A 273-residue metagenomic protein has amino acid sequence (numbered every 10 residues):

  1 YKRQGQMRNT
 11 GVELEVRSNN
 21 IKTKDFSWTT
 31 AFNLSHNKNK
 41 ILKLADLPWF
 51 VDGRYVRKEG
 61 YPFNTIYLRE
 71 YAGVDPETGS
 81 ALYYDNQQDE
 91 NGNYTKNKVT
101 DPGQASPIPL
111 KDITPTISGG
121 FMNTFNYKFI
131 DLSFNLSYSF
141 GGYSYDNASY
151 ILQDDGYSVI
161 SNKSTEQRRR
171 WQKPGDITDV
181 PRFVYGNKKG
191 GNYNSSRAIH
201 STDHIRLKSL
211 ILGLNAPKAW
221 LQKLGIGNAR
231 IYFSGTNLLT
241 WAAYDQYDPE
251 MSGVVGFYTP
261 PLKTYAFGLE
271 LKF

Functional and structural regions predicted by a protein language model:
K2-N9, G53-S80, K163, R170-G175 (+2 more regions): C-terminal beta-signal and terminal closure region of outer-membrane beta-barrel proteins
R3-R8, V12, N19-I113, Q153: Conserved small-residue
T10-V16, I117-N123, I130, L207-L212 (+1 more regions): Hydrophobic, lipid-facing positions within transmembrane beta-strands of outer-membrane proteins
S18-N20, L34-K40, Y127-F129, Y138-G142 (+4 more regions): Transmembrane beta-strands of outer-membrane beta-barrel pores
K24, F129-F134, A219-W220: Repeated loop/turn-to-beta-strand initiation elements of outer-membrane beta-barrel proteins
W28, N39-Y55, G141-R170, W241-D248: Outer-membrane beta-barrel and related beta-rich outer-membrane complex signature in Gram-negative bacteria
T30-F32, F134, I231-F233, L269: Membrane-embedded beta-strand positions of outer-membrane beta-barrel proteins
S139-R230, G235: Extracytoplasmic gating/loop element in the C-terminal half of outer-membrane beta-barrel translocons and assembly
